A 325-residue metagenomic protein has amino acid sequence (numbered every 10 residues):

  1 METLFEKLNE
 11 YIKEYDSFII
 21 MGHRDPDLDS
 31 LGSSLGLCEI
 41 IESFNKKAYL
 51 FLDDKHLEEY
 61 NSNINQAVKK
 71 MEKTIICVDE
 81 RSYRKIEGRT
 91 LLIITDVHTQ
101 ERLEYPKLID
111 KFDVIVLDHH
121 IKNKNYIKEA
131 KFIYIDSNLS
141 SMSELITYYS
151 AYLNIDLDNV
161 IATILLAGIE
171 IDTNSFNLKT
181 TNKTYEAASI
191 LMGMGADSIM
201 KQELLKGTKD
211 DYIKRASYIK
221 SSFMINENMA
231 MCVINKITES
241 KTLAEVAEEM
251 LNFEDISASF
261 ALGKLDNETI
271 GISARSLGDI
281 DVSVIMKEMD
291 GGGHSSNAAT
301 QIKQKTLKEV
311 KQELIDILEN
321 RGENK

Functional and structural regions predicted by a protein language model:
M1-L8, P106-I115, I135-M142, I146: An acidic intrinsically disordered interaction segment
E2-D25, S30-K73, Y83-L91, I171-M289 (+1 more regions): Hydrophobic helix-and-loop "lid/oligomerization" segment in the mid-to-C-terminal part of catalytic domains
E2-N9, T95-H98, S150-Y152: Short, motif-level signal for alpha-helix interfacial/capping segments enriched in acidic residues and aromatics/proline
H23-R24, D54, E80, T95-H98 (+6 more regions): Fold-independent oxyanion-binding glycine-rich loops and adjacent beta-strand/coil segments at enzyme active sites
A48-L50, V114, L165: Hydrophobic/aromatic residues located in beta-strands of well-ordered beta-sheets within soluble catalytic
Q66-I76, Y126-A130, N138: Structural recognition of alpha->loop->beta junctions
I76-F132: Active-site cofactor/cluster-binding pocket
L117-A188: Short alpha-helices
